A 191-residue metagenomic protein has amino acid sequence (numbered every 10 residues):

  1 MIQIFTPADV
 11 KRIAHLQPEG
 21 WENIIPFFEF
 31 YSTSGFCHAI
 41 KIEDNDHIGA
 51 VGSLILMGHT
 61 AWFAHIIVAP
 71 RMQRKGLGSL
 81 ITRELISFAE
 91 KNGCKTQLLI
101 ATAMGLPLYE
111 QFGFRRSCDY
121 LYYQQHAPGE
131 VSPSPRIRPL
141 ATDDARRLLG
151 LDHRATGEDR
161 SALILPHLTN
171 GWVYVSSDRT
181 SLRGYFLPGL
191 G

Functional and structural regions predicted by a protein language model:
V10, A14-S53, H153-V173: Active-site rim helix/loop that mediates acceptor-substrate recognition in acyltransferases
K41, H47-I55, T60-I67, V175 (+1 more regions): Conserved beta-strand in the GNAT
V68, R74-S87, K91, Q111: Conserved acetyl-CoA-binding loop-helix of GNAT-fold acetyltransferases
A89-T102: Conserved GNAT acetyl-CoA-binding A-motif
L108-F114: Conserved active-site tyrosine of GNAT-family acetyltransferases
F114-G191: Amide-forming acyltransferase catalytic core, primarily the GNAT-like/NAT-type and related acyltransferase folds
